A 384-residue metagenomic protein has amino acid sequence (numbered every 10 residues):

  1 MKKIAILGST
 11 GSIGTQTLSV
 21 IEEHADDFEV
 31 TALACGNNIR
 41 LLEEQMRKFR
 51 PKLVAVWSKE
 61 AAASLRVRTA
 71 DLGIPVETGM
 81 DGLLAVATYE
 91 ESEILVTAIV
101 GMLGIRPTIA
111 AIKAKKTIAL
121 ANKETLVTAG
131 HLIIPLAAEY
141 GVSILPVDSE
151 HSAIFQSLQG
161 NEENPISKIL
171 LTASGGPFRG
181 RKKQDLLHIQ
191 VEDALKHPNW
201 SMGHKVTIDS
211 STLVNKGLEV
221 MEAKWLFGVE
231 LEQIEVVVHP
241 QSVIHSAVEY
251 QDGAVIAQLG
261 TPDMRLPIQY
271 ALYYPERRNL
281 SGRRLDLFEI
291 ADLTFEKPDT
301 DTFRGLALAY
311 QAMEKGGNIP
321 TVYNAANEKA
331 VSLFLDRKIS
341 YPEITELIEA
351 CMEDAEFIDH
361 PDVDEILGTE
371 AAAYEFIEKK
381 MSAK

Functional and structural regions predicted by a protein language model:
M1-K384: Catalytic, metal-anchored helix/loop core of enzyme active sites in primary metabolism
